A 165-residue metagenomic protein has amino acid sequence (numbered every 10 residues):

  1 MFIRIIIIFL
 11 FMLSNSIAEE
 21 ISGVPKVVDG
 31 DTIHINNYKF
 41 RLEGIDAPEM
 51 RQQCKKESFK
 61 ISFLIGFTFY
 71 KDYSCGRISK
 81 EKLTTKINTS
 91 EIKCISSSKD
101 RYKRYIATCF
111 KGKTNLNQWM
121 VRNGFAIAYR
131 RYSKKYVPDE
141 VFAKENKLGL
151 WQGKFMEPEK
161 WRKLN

Functional and structural regions predicted by a protein language model:
F2, S14-N165: Small beta-barrel nucleic-acid-binding modules, primarily SNase/OB-fold domains and secondarily Tudor-like barrels
I3-L10: Sec-dependent signal peptide hydrophobic core
